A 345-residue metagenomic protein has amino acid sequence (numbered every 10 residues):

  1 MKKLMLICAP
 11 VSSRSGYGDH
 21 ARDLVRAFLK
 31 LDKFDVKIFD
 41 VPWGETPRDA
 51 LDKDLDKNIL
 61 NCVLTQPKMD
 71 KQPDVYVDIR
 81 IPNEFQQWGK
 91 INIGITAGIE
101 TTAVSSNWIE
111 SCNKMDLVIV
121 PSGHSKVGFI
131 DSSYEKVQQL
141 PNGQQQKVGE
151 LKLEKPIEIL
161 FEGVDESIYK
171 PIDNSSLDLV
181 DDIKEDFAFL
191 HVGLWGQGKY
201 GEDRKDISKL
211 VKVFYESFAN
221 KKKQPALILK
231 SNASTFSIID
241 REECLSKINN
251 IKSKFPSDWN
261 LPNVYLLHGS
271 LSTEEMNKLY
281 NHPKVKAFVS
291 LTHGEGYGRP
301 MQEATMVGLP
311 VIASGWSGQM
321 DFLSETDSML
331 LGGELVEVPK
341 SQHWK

Functional and structural regions predicted by a protein language model:
M1-D74, A226: N-terminal pre-catalytic "stem/leader" segment of glycosyltransferase-like enzymes
L6-C8, E45-I130: Extended catalytic core of nucleotide-activated donor transferases of GT-like folds
H20-R22, R26-A27, V164-E275: Conserved catalytic-core segment of nucleotide-activated headgroup transferases in glycan assembly
L117-P171: Donor nucleotide-sugar binding/catalytic pocket of nucleotide-sugar-dependent glycosyltransferases
K278-G296, M306-L309: Acidic donor-binding loop of glycosyltransferase active sites
G298-M301, W316: Short glycine/serine-rich donor-binding loops of glycosyltransferases
P310-A313, M329-L330: Short hydrophobic beta-strand element within catalytic cores of glycosyltransferases and related nucleotide-activated
M320-K345: Change "using UDP/GDP/dTDP sugars" to "using nucleotide sugars
